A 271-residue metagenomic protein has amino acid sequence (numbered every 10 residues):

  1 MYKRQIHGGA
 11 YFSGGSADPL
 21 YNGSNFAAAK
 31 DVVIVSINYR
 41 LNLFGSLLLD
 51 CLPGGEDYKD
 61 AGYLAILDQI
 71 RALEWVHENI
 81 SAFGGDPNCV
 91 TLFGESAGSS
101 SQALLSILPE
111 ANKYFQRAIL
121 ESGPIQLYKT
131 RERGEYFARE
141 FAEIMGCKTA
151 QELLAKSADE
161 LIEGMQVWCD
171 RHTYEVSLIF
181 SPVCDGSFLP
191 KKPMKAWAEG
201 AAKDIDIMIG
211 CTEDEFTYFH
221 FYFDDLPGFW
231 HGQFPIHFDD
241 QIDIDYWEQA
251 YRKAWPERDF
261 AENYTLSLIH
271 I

Functional and structural regions predicted by a protein language model:
M1-Q5, I269-I271: Conserved small/polar residues in nucleotide/adenosyl-binding loops
K3-A150, V167, K195-F223: Serine-hydrolase-like catalytic core of hydrolytic proteins
R117, K148, E160-L268: Substrate-gating cap/lid region and adjacent catalytic-acid/histidine neighborhood within extracellular/lumenal
S157: C-terminal substrate-recognition regions of SAM-dependent nucleic acid methyltransferases
